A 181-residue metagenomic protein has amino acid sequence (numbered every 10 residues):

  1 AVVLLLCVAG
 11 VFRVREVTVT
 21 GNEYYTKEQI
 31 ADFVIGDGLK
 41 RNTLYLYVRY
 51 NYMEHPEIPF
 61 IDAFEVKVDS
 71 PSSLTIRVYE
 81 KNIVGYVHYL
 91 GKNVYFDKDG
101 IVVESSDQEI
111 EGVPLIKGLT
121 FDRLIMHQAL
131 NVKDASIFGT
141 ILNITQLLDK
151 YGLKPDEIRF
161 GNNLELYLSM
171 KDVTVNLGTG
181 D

Functional and structural regions predicted by a protein language model:
A1-V8, F12-R15, E28-R41, A63-D181: Charged, solvent-exposed interaction patches on well-folded alpha/beta domains that mediate macromolecular contacts
V19: Extended, alpha-helix-rich binding/interface surfaces that flank or overlap catalytic cores and mediate recognition
F33, D37, L44-F60: Amphipathic, non-transmembrane alpha-helical segments in extracytoplasmic/periplasmic proteins
